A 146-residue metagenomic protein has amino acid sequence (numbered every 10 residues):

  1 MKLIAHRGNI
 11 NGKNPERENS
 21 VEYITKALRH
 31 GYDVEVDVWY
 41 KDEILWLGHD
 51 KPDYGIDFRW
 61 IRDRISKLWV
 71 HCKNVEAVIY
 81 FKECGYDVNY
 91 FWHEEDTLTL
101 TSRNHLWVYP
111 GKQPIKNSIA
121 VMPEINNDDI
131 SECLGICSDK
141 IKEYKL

Functional and structural regions predicted by a protein language model:
M1-L146: Phosphate-group recognition and catalysis centered on beta-loop-alpha active-site segments
